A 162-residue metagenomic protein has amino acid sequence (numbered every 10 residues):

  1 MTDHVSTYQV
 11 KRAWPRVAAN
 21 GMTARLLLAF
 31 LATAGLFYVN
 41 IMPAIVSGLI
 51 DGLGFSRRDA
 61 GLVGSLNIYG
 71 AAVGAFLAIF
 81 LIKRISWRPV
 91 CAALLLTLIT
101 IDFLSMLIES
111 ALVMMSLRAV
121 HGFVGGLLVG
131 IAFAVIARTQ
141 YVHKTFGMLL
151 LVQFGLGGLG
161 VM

Functional and structural regions predicted by a protein language model:
T23-A24, F30-F55: Extracytoplasmic
G54, S86, L107-E109: Helix-breaking motifs and short loop linkers at transmembrane-helix boundaries and internal kinks in secondary membrane
F55-G64, F146: Juxtamembrane helix-start elements in MFS-like secondary transporters
N67-Y69, F154-L156: Short hydrophobic/small-residue motifs within alpha-helical transmembrane segments of multi-pass transporter-like
G74-W87: Helix-to-loop junctions at the C-terminal end of transmembrane segments in multipass secondary transporters
P89-F103: Structural signature of the two symmetry-related core transmembrane helices
I101, L112-H121: Paired small-residue
L117-L151: Cytoplasmic helix-loop-helix junction between adjacent transmembrane helices in 12-TM secondary transporters
